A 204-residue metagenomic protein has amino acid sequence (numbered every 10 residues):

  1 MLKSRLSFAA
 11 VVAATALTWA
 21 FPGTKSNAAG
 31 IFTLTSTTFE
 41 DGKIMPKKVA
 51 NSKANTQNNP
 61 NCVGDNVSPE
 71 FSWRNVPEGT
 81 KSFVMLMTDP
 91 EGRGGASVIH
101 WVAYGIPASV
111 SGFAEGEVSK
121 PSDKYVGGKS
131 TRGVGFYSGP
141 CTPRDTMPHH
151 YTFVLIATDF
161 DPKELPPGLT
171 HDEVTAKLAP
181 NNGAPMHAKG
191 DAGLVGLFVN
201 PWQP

Functional and structural regions predicted by a protein language model:
M1-A10: Bacterial N-terminal signal peptides that target proteins for export
A9-W19: Bacterial N-terminal signal peptides
F21-P204: N-terminus-centered regions that define maturation/targeting leaders and the start of the first functional domain
